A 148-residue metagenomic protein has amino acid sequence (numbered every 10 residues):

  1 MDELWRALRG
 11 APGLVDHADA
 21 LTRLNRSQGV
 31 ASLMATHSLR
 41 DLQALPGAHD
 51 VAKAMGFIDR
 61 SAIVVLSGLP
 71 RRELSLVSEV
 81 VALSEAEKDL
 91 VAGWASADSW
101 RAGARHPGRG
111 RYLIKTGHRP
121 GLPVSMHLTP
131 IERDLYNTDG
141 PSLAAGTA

Functional and structural regions predicted by a protein language model:
M1-L90: Conserved P-loop NTPase motor cores
V91-G93, A97-A148: Conserved P-loop NTPase motor module
